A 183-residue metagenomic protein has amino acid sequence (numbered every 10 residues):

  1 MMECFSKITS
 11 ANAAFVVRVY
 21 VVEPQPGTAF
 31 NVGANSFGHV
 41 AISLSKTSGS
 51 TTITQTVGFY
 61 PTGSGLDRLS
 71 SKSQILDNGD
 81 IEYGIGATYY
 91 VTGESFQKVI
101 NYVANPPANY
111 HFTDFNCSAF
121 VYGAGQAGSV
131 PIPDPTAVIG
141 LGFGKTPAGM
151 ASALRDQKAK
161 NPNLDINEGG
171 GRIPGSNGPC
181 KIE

Functional and structural regions predicted by a protein language model:
M2-C117, Q126-E183: Non-catalytic ligand/cofactor/substrate-binding and regulatory segments of enzyme domains
V121: Conserved catalytic core of nucleotide polymerization and phosphodiester-bond processing enzymes
